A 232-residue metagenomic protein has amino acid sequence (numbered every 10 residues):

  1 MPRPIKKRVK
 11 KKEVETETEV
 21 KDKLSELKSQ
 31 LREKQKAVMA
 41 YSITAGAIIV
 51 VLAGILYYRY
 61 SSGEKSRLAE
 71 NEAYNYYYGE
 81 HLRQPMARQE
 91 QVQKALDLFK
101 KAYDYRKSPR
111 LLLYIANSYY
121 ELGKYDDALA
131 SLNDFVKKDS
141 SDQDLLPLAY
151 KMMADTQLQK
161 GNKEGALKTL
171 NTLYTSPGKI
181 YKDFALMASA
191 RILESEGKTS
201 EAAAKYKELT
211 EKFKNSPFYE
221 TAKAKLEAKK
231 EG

Functional and structural regions predicted by a protein language model:
P2-T44: N-terminal positive-inside, membrane-proximal cytosolic segments immediately preceding the first
L82-P85, Q89-V92, Y125, K163 (+1 more regions): TPR-repeat structural position
F99-L111, L122-Y125, K137-L146, Y174-K182 (+1 more regions): Short solvent-exposed coil/turn linkers within tandem alpha-helical repeat scaffolds
